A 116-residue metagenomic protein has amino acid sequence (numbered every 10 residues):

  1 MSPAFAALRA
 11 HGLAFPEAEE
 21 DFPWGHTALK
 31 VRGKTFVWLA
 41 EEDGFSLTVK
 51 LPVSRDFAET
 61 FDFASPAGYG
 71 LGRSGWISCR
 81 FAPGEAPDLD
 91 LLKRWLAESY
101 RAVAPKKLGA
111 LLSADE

Functional and structural regions predicted by a protein language model:
M1-E116: Charge-dense, helix-prone N-terminal extensions
